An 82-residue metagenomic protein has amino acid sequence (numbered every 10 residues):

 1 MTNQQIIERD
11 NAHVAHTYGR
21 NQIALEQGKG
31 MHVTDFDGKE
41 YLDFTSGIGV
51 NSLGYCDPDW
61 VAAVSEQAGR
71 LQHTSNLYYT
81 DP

Functional and structural regions predicted by a protein language model:
M1-K29, L71: Active-site-adjacent loop/helix segments that line or gate small-molecule/cofactor pockets in enzymes
T2-N3, H32-D37, D57-A63: Short hydrophobic/aromatic-rich motifs at helix boundaries and adjacent loops
I23-D43: Active-site and channel-lining beta-strand-loop segments that bind or position nucleotide-derived/phosphorylated
E40-P82: Glycine-rich loop-to-alpha-helix module at the N-terminal edge of alpha/beta enzyme cores
